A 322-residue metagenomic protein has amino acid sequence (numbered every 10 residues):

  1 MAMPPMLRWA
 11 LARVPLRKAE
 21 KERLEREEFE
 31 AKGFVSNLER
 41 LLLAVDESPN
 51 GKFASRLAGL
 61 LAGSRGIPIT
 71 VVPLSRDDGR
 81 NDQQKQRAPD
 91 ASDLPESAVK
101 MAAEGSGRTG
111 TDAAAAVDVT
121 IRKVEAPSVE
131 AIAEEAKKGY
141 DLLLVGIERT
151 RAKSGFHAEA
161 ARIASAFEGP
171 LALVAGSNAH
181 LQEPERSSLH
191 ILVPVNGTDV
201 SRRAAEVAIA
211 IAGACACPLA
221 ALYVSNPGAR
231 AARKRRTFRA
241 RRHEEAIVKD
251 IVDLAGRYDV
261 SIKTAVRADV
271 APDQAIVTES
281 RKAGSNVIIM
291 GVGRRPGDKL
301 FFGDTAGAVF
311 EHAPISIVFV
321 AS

Functional and structural regions predicted by a protein language model:
M1-A12: Alpha-helical membrane-embedded segments
R13-V35: Membrane-proximal helical linkers
R26-A31, G110-L143, E148-K153, G256-I288 (+1 more regions): Structural beta-alpha unit
E27-K100, E104, R108-I121, L189-F238 (+2 more regions): Small/aliphatic-rich secondary-structure junction motif
V35, K137-K138, A164, K282 (+1 more regions): A short, aliphatic-rich alpha-helical micro-motif
L144-I147, P170-N178, G291, I317-S322: Short beta-strand elements of ligand-binding domains
V145-A166, L181, M290-H312: Glycine-rich, Arg-bearing micro-motifs that act as flexible, cationic patches
A220, K263-A283, P296-S322: Internal alpha/beta domain cores that form substrate/cofactor-binding pockets in large enzymes and binding proteins
